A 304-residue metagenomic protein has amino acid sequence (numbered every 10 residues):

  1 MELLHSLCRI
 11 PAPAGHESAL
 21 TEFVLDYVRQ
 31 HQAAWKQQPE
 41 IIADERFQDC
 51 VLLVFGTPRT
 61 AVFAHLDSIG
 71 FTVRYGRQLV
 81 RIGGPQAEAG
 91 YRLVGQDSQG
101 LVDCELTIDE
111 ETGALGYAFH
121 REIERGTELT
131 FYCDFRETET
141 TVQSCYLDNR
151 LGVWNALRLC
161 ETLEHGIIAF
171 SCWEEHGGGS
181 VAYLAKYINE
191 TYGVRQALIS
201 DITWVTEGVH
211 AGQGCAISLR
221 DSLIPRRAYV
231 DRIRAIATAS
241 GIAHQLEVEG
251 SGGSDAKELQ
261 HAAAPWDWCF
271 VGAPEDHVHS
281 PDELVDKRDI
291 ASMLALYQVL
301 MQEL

Functional and structural regions predicted by a protein language model:
M1-L304: N-terminal hydrophobic/helix-forming segments and targeting peptides
